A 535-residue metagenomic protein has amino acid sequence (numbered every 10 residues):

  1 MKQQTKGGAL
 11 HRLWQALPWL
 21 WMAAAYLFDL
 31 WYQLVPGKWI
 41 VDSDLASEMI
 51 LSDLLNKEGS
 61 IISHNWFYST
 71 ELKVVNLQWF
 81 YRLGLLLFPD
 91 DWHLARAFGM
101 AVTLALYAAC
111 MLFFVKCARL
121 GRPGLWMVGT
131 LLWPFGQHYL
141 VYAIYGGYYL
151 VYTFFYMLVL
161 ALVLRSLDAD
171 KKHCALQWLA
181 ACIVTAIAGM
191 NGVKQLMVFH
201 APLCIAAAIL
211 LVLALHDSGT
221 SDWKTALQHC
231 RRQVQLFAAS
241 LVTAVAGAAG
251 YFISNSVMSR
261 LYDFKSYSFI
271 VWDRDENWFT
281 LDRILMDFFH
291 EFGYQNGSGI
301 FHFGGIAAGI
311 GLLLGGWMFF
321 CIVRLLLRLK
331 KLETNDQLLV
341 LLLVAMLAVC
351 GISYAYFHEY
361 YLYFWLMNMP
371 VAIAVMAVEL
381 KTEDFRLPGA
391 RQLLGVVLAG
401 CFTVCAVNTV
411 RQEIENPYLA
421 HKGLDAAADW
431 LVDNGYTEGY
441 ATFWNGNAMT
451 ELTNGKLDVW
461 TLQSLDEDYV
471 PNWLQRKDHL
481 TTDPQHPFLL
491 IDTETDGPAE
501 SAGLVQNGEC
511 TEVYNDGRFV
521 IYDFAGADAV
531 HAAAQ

Functional and structural regions predicted by a protein language model:
R12-A23, L176-I183, L241-V245, L313 (+2 more regions): Signature aromatic-anchored transmembrane alpha helix within multi-pass, membrane-resident enzymes that catalyze glycan
W19, A97-P123, L158, L162 (+1 more regions): Transmembrane-helix motifs of polytopic, lipid-linked glycan transferases
L34-S43, N56-W79, L86, H93-L94: Membrane-proximal lumenal/periplasmic loop motifs of glycosylation machinery
T70, V74, G121-L167, E359-V371 (+1 more regions): Membrane-interface micro-motifs in multi-pass membrane enzymes
Y148-F155, H302-W317, D336-R386: Hydrophobic/aromatic-rich transmembrane helices and adjacent perimembrane loops
D170-A175, A214-A238, A308-V344, S353-Y356: Membrane-interface helix-loop-helix junctions at transmembrane boundaries of multi-pass membrane enzymes, predominantly
A175-M197, P202-C204, V245-A246: Membrane-interface alpha helices of multi-pass inner-membrane proteins
N434-D468: Short periplasmic/luminal acceptor-recognition loop of GT-C membrane glycosyltransferases, typified by
